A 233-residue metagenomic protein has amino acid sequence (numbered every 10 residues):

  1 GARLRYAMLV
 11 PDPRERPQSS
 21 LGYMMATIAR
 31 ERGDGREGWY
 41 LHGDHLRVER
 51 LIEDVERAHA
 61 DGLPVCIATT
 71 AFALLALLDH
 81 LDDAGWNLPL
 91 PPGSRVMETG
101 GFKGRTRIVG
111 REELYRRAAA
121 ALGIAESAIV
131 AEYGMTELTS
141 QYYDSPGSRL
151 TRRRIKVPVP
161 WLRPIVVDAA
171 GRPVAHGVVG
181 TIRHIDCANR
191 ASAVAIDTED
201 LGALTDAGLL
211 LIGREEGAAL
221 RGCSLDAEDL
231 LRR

Functional and structural regions predicted by a protein language model:
R3-R5, Q18, A26-R233: Active-site glycine/GP-rich loop and adjacent strand/helix microenvironment that borders small-molecule binding pockets
D12-Y23: Conserved coil-to-alpha-helix start sites within the AMP-binding
